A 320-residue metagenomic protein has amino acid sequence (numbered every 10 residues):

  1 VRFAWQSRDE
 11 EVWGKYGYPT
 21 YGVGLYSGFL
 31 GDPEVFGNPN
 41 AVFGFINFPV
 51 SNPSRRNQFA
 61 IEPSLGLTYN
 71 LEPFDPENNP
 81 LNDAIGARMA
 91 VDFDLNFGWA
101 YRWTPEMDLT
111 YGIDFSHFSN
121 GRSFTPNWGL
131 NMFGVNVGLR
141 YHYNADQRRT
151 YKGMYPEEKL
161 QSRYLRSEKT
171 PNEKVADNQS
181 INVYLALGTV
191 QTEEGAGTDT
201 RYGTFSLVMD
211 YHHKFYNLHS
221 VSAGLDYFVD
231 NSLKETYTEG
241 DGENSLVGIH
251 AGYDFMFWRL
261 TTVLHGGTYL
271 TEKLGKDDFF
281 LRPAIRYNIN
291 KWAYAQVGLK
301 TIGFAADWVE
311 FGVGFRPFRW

Functional and structural regions predicted by a protein language model:
V1, G17, F36-V42, N57 (+7 more regions): Residues that define the transmembrane beta-barrel architecture of outer-membrane proteins
V1-W5, G44-V50, P63-L67, L95-Y101 (+8 more regions): Residues on the lipid-exposed face of transmembrane beta-strands in outer-membrane beta-barrel proteins
W5, L25-G31, L65-P73, F115-G121 (+7 more regions): Transmembrane beta-strands of outer-membrane beta-barrel pores
D9-V12, F59, Y101-L109, A145-R149 (+4 more regions): Repeated loop/turn-to-beta-strand initiation elements of outer-membrane beta-barrel proteins
P19-V23, F59-L65, L109-I113, V135-V137 (+5 more regions): Transmembrane beta-strands of outer-membrane beta-barrel proteins
F29-P39, R55, R122-N127, G195-Y202 (+4 more regions): Solvent-exposed loop/turn segments connecting transmembrane beta-strands in outer-membrane beta-barrel proteins
N131-E157, A306-W320: Outer-membrane beta-barrel "beta-signal"
A176-H265: Detector for outer-membrane/organellar transmembrane beta-barrel domains, recognizing the amphipathic beta-strand
